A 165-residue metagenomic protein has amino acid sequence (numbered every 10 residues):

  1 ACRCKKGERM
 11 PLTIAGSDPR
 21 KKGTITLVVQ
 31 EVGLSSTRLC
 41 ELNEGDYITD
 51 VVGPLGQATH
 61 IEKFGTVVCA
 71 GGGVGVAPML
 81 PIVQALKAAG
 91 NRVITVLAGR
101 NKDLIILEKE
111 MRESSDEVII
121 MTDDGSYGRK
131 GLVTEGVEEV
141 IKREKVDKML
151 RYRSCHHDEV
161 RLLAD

Functional and structural regions predicted by a protein language model:
A1-D46: Ferredoxin-reductase
L34-D165: FNR/FR-type flavoprotein reductase catalytic core
